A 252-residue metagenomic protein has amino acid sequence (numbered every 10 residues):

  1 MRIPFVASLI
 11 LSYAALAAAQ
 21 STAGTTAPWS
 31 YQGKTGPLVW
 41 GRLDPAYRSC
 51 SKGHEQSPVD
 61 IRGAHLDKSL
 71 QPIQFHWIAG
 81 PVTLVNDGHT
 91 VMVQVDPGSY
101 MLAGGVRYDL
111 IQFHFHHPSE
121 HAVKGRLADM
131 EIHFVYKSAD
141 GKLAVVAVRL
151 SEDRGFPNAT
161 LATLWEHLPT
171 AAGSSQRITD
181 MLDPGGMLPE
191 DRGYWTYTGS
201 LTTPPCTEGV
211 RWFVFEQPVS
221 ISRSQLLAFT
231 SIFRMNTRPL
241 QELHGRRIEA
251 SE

Functional and structural regions predicted by a protein language model:
I3-P4, A17-E252: Alpha-carbonic anhydrase
P4-A14: Bacterial N-terminal signal peptides
